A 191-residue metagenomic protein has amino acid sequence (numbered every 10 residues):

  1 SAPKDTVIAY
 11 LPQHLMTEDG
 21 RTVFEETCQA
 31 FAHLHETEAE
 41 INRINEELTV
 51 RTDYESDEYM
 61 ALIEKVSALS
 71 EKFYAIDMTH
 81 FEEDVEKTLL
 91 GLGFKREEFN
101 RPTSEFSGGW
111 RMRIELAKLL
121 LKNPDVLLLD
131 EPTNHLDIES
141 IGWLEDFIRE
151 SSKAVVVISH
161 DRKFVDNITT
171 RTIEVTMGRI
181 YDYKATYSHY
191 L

Functional and structural regions predicted by a protein language model:
S1-L191: ABC ATP-binding cassette signature C-motif
